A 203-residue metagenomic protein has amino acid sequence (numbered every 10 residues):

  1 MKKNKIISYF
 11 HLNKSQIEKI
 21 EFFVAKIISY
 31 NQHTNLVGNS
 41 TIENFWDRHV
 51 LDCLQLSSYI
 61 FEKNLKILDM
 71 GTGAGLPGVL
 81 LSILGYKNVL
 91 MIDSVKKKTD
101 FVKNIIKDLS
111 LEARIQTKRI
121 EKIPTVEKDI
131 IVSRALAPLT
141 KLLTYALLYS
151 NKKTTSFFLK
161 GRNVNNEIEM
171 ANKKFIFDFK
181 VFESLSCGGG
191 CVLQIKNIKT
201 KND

Functional and structural regions predicted by a protein language model:
M1-E62, L68, K97-E112: Class I SAM-dependent transferase core
L54-K128, V132-S133: Conserved SAM/SAH cofactor-binding pocket of Class I
N88, E112-R114, T155, I176-K180: Conserved beta-strand segments of alpha/beta enzyme cores
L90, N163-D203: Active-site capping/gating segments
K103-N104, L143-A146, E169-M170: Short amphipathic alpha-helical segments
A135-P138: Short glycine-rich anion-binding loops that position phosphate/pyrophosphate groups of nucleotides and phosphorylated
L143-T155: A short glycine-rich, Lys/Arg-flanked "PGG" loop and its adjoining helix->strand segment in the class I
K153-V164: Conserved beta-strand signature within the Rossmann-like core of class I S-adenosyl-L-methionine
